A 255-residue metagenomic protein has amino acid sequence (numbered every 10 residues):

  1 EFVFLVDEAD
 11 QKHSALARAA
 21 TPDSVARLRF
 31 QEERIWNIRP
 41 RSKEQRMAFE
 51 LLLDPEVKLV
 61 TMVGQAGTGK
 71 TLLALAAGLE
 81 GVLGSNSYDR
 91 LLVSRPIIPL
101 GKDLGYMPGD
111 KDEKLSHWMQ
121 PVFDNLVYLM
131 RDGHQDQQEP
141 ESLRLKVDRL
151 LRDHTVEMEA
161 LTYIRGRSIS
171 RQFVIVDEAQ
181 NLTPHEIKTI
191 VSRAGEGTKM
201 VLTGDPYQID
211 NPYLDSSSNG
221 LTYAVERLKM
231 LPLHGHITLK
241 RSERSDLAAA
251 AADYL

Functional and structural regions predicted by a protein language model:
E1-L28: Interdomain "pre-motor" coupling segment immediately N-terminal to P-loop NTPase/helicase cores
R29-V176, N181-L255: Conserved helicase motor core of SF1/SF2 NTP-dependent helicases
